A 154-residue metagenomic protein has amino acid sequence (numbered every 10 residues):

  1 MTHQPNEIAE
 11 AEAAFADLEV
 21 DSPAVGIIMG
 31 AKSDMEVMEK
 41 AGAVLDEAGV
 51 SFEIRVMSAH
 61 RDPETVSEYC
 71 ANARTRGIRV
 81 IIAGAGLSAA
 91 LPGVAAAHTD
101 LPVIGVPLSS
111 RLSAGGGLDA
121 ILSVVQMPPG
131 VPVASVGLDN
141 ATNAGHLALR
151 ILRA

Functional and structural regions predicted by a protein language model:
M1-A24: SAM-dependent methyltransferases
V20-R61: Glycine-rich phosphate/diphosphate-binding loop of Rossmann-like nucleotide-binding domains
P23, V50-E53, L101, V125-V133: Glycine/charged-rich beta-loop-alpha catalytic/anionic-binding loops adjacent to active sites
D34-M38, D62-V66, L87-V94, A114-G115 (+1 more regions): Short glycine/serine/threonine-rich phosphate/pyrophosphate-binding segments that cradle anionic phosphate groups
I54-R76: N-terminal beta-loop-helix "entrance" segment that forms/cooperates in small-molecule cofactor or anionic ligand
Y69-L108: Glycine-rich phosphate-binding loop
L112-A154: Short, glycine-/small-residue-rich phosphate/pyrophosphate-handling segment
